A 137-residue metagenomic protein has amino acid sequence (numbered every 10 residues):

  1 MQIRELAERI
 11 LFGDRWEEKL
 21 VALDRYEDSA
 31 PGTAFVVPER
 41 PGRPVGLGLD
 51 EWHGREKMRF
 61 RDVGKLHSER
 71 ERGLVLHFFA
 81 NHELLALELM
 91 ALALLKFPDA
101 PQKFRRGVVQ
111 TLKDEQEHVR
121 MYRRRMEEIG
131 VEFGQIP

Functional and structural regions predicted by a protein language model:
M1-P137: Non-heme di-metal
